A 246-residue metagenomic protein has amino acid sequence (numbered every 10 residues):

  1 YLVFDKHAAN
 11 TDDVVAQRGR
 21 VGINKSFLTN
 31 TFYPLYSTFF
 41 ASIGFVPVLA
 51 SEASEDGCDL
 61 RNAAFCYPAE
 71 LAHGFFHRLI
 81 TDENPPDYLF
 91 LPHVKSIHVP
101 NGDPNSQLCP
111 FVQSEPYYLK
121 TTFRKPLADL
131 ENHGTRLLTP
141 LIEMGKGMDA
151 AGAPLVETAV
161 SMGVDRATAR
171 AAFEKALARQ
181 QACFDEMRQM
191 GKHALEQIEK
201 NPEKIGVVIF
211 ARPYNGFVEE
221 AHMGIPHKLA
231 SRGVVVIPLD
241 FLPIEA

Functional and structural regions predicted by a protein language model:
Y1-A246: An N-terminal assembly and electron-transfer interface module characteristic of large anaerobic redox and radical
